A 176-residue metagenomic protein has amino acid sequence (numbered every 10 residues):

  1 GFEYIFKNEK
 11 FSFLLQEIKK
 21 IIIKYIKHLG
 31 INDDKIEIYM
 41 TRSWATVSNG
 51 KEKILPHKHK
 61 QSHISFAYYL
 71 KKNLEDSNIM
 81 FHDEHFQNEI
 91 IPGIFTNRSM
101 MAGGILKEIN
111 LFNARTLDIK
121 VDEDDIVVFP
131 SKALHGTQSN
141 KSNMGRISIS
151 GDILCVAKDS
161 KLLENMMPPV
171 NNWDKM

Functional and structural regions predicted by a protein language model:
G1-N32, T46, K53, N78 (+1 more regions): Non-heme Fe(II)/2-oxoglutarate
I31-S43: A short coil-to-beta-strand element that immediately follows conserved catalytic motifs
S43-A45, F66-Y68, I149-I153: A structural signal for short, well-ordered beta-strand segments
S48-I126, G145, D159-N165: Catalytic core of non-heme Fe(II) oxygenases with the double-stranded beta-helix
K53, K132-G136: Histidine-centered metal-chelating micro-motifs
L70, A133, I153-C155: Short beta-strand segments enriched in hydrophobic/aromatic residues within well-folded beta-rich domains
S142-M176: Non-heme Fe(II)/2-oxoglutarate
